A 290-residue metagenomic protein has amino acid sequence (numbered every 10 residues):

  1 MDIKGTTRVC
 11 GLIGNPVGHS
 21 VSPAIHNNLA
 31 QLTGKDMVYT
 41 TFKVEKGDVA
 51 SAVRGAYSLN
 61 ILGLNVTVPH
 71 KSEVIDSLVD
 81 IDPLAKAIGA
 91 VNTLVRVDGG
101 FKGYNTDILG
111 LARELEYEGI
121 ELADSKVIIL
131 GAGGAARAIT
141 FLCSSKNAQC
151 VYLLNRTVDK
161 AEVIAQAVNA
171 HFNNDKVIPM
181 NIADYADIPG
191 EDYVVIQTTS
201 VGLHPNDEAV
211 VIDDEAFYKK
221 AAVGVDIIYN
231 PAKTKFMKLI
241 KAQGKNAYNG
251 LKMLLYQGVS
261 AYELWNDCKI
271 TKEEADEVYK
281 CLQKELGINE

Functional and structural regions predicted by a protein language model:
D2-E118: Phosphate/diphosphate ligand-binding glycine-rich loop within oxidoreductases
V9, V38, K126, Q149-V151 (+2 more regions): Residues at the starts of beta-strands that form the adenosine-phosphate
G14, N105, D124-S145, N155-K160: Glycine-rich adenosine-cofactor-binding loop
V44, R156-K160, A232, G250: Short beta->alpha hinge that forms the Motif I/post-I loop of the SAM-binding pocket
I120-K126, Y218-K220: Short helix-loop-beta connector
K146-F172: NAD(P)-binding Rossmann-fold cofactor-contacting core
D175-A247: Rossmann-like adenosine-cofactor binding region
V223, I227-E290: Adenosine-phosphate binding glycine-rich loop
